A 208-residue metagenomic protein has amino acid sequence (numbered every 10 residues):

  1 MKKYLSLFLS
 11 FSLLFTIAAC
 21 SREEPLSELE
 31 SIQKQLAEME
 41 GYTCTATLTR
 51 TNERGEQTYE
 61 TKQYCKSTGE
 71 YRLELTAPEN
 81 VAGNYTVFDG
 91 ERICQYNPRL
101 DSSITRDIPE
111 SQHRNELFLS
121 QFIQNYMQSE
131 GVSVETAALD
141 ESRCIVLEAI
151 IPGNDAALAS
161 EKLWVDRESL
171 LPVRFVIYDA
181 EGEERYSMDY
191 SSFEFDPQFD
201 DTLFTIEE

Functional and structural regions predicted by a protein language model:
M1-Y4: Positively charged n-region of N-terminal signal peptides that target proteins for export
F11, F15-E70, T136, I206-E208: N-terminal leader/targeting segments and the immediate start of mature chains
S21-P25, A37-E38, T47, E91-N154 (+1 more regions): Flexible, processing/modification-adjacent segments and terminal tails in exported/periplasmic/extracellular proteins
E40-T45, S67-E74, E141-E148, L171-R174: Short, hydrophobic/aromatic-rich segments at coil-to-beta transitions
T45-T51, T76, E148-P152, Y178: Generic short beta-strand segments
T51-G55, N80, G153-A157: Short, cysteine-centered beta-strand-loop-beta hairpins and adjacent loop/turn segments enriched in charged/polar
K62-L117, E183-Y186: An acidic-aromatic
T136-E208: Gly/Pro-enriched, hydrophobic low-complexity segments that function as extracytoplasmic propeptides/linkers
